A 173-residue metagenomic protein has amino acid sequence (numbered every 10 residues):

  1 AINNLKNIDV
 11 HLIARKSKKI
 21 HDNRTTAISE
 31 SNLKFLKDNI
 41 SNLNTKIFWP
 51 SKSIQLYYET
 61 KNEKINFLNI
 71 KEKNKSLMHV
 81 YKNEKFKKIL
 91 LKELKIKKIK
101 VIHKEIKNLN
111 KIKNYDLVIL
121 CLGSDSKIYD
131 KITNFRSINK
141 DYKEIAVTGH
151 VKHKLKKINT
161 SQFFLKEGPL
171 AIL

Functional and structural regions predicted by a protein language model:
I2-R24: Glycine-rich FAD pyrophosphate-binding loop
L5, A27-S29, N134-N139: Glycine-rich, phosphate-binding/catalytic loops in enzymes
R15-K19, K71-N74, H153-K154: A short, flexible beta-alpha/helix-coil linker loop
K19, N108, D125-I128, L155 (+1 more regions): Glycine-rich nucleotide phosphate-binding loop and flanking beta-alpha elements of Rossmann-like dinucleotide-binding
H21-E59, V147-H150: N-terminal FAD cofactor-binding segment of flavoenzymes
K34, W49-I132, I138-V147: Conserved N-terminal helical subregion
S161-L173: Active-site substrate-recognition segment that forms the wall of the catalytic cavity or substrate channel
